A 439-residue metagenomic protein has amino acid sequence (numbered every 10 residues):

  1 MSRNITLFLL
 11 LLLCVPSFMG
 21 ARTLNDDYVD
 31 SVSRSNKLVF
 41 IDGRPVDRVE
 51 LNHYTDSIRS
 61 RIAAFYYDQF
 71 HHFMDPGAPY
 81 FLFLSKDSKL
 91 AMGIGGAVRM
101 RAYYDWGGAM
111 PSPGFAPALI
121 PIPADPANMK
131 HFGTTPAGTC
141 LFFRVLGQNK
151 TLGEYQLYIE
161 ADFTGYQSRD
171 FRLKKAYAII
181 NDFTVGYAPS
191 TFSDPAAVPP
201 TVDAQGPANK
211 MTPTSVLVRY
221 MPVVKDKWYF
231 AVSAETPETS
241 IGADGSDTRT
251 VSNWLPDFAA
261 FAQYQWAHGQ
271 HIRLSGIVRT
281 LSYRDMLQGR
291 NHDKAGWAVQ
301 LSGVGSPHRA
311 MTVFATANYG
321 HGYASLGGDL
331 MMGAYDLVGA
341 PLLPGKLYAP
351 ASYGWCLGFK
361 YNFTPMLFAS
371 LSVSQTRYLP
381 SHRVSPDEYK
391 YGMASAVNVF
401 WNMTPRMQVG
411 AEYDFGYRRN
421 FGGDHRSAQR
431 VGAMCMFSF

Functional and structural regions predicted by a protein language model:
M1-D26: Bacterial Sec-dependent N-terminal signal peptides
G20-W106: N-terminal periplasmic/intermembrane-space "pro-region" immediately following the signal or transit peptide
S85-G114, P126-S240, W254, A259 (+3 more regions): Outer membrane beta-barrel
K86, K130-G133, Q167-D170, G206-T212 (+7 more regions): Replace "Gram-negative outer membrane beta-barrel proteins" with "bacterial and organellar outer membrane beta-barrel
D105, Q148, D162-S168, F192-D194 (+6 more regions): Sequence/structural signature of outer-membrane beta-barrel proteins
P136-Y158, F261-M286, N362-Q375, F400-W401 (+2 more regions): Surface-exposed extracellular loop regions of Gram-negative outer-membrane beta-barrel proteins
Q265-R383, Y389: Detector for outer-membrane/organellar transmembrane beta-barrel domains, recognizing the amphipathic beta-strand
W401-M403, S427-F439: Outer-membrane beta-barrel "beta-signal"
